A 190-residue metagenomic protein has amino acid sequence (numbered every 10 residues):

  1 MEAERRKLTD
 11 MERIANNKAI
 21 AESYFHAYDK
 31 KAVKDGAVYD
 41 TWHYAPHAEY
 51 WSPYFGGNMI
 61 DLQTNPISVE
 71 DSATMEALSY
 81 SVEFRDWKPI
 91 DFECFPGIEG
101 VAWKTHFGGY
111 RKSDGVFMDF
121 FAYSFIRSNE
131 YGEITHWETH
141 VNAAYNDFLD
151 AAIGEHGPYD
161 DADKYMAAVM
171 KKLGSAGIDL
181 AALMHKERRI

Functional and structural regions predicted by a protein language model:
M1-I190: C-terminal and inter-domain tail/linker signature
